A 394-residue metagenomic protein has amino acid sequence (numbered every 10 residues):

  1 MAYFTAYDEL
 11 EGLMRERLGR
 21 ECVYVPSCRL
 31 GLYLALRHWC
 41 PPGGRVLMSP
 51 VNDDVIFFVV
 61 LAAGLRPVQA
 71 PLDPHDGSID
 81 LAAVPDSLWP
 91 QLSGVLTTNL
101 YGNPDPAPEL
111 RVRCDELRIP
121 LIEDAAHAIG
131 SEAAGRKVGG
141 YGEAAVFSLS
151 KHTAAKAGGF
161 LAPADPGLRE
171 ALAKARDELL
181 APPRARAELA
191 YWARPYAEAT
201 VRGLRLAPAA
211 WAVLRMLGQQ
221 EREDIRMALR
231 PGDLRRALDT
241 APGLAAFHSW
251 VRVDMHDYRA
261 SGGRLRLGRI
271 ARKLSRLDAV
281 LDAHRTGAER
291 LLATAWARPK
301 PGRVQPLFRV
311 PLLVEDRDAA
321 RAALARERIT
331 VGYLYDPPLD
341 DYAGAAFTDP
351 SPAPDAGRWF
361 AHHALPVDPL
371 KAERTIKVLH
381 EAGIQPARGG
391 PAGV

Functional and structural regions predicted by a protein language model:
M1-E9: A glycine-/small-polar-enriched, mobile loop at the entrance of the PLP active site in fold-type I
G12, G19-R20, C28, L96 (+1 more regions): PLP-dependent aminotransferase class I/II
G12-L13, R37-E116, P120-E132: PLP-dependent aminotransferase-like
G12-L34, M48-P50: Short loop-beta-helix segment that forms the pyridoxal 5′-phosphate
L18, A63, L117, Y141-G142: Short, structured coil segments at secondary-structure junctions
S78-A83, G135-A145: A short alpha/beta connector and helix-capping loop motif
G140-D177, A212-R215, Q219-E223: Active-site PLP attachment segment
